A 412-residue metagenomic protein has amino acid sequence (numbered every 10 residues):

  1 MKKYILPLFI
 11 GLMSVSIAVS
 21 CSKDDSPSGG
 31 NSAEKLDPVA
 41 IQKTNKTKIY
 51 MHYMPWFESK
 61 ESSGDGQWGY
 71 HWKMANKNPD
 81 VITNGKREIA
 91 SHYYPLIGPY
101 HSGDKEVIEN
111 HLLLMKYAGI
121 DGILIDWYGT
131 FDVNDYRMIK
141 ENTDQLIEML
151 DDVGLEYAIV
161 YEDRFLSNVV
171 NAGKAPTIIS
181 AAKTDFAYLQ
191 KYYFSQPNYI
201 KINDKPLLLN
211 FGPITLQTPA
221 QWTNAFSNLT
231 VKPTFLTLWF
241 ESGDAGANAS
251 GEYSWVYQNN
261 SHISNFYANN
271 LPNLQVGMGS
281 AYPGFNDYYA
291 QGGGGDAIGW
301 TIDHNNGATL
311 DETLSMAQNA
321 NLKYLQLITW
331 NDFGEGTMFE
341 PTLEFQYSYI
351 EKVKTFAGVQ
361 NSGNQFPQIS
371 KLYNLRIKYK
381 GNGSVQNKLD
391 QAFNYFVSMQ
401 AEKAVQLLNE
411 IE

Functional and structural regions predicted by a protein language model:
M1-L8: Bacterial N-terminal signal peptides that target proteins for export
L8-V15: Core hydrophobic alpha-helical transmembrane segments of single-pass membrane proteins
I17-S20: C-terminal motif of bacterial Sec signal peptides marking the signal peptidase cleavage site
S22-D24: Bacterial signal peptide processing site
G29-E412: Glycan-processing catalytic domains of CAZymes
